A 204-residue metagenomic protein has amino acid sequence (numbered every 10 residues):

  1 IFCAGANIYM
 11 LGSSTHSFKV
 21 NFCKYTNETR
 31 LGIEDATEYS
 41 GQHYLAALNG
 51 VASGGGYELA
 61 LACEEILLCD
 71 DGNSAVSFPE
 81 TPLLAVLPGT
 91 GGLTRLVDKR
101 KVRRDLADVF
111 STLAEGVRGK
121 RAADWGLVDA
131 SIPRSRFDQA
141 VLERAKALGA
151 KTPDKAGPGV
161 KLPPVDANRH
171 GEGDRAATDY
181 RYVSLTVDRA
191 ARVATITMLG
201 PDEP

Functional and structural regions predicted by a protein language model:
I1, A6, D70-G72, E80 (+1 more regions): Short, small-residue-rich loop/turn micro-motifs
I1-L31, P82-A85: Glycine- (often His-adjacent) and acidic-residue-rich active-site loop that binds/positions the CoA thioester
C23, G54, G116: Glycine-rich phosphate-binding loop at the start of an alpha helix
L31-Y39: Conserved helix-loop functional segments at active or binding sites
S40-A52: A short, small-residue-rich loop immediately preceding and capping a beta-strand
Y44, I66-L67, S131: Short, well-ordered beta-strand core segments
S53-F110: CoA-thioester-processing core
E58-A62, K101-P204: Amphipathic alpha-helical segments at domain termini/boundaries
